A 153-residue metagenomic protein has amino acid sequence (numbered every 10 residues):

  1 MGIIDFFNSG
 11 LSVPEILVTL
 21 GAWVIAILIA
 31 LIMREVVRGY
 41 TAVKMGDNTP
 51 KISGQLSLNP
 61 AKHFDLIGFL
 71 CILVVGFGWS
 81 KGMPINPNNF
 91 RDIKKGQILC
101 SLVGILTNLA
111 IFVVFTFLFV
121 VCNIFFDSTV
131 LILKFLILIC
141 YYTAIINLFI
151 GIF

Functional and structural regions predicted by a protein language model:
M1-F153: Hydrophobic transmembrane alpha-helices and their immediate loop junctions in multi-pass integral membrane proteins
